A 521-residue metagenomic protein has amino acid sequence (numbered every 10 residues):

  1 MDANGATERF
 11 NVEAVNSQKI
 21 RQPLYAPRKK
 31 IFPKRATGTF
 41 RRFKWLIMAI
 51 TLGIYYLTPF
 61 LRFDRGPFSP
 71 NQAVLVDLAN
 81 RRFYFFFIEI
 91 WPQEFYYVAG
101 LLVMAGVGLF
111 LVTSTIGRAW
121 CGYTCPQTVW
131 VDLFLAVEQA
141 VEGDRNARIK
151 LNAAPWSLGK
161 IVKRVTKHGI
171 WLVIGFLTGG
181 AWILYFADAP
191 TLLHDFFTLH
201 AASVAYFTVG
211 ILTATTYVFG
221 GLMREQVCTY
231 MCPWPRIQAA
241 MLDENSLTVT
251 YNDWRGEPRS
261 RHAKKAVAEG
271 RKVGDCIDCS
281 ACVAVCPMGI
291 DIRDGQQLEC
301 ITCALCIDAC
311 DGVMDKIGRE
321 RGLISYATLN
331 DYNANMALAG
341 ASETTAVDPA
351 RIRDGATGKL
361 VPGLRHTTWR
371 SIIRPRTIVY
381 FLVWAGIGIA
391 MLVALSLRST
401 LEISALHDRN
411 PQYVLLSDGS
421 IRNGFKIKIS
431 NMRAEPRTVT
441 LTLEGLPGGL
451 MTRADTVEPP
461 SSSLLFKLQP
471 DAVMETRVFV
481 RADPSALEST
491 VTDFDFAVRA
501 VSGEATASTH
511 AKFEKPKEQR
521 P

Functional and structural regions predicted by a protein language model:
D2-R259, I307-D308, I324-V383: Membrane-embedded alpha-helical bundles of multi-pass integral membrane proteins
T113-T128, G220-P235, A266-M314: Cysteine-centered iron-sulfur cluster-binding motifs in ferredoxin-type domains/subunits of redox enzymes
I389-Y413: Hydrophobic alpha-helical transmembrane segments in integral membrane proteins
S420-F425, M474-E475, S489-F494: Short, solvent-exposed loop/turn segments enriched in Ser/Thr/Gly
S430-P436, S485: Short solvent-exposed strand-capping/beta-turn motif centered on an Asx-Ser/Thr pair
E435-L450: Short acidic, flexible loop segments centered on an aromatic residue
R453-S485: Intrinsically disordered, low-complexity Pro/Gly/Ser/Thr-rich segments with frequent PxxP/GP/PP motifs and embedded
A482-P521: Terminal connector regions
